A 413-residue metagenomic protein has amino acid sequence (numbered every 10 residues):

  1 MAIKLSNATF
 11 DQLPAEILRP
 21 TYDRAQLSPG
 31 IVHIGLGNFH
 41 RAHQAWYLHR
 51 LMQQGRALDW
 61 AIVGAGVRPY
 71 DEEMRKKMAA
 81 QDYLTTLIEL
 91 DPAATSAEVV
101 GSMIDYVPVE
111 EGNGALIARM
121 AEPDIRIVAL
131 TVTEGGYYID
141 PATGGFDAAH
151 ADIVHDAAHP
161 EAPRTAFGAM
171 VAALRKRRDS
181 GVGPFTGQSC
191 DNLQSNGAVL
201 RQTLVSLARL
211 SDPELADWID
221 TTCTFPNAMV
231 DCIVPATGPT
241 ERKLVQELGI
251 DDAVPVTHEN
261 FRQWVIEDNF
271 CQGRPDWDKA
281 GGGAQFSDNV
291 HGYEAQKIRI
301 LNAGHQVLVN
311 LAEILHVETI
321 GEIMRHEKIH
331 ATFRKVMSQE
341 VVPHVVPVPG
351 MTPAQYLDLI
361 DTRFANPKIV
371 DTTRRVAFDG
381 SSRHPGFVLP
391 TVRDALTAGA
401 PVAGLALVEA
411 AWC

Functional and structural regions predicted by a protein language model:
M1-C413: Substrate/ligand-engaging "lid" and interaction regions
